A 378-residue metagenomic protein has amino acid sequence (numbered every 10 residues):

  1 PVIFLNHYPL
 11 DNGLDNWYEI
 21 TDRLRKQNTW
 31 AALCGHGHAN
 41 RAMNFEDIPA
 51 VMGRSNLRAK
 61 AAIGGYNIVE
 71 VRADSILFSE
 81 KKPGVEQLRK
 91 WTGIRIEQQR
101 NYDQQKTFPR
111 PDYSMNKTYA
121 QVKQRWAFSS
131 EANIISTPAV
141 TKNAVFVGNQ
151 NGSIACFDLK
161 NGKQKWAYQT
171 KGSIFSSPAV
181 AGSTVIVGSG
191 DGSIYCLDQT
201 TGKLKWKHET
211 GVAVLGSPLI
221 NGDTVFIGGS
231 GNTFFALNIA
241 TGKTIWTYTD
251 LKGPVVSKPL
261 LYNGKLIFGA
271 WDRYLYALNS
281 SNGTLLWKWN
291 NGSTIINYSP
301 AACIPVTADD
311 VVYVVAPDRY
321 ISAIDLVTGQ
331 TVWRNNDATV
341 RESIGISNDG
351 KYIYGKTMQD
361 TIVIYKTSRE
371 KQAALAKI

Functional and structural regions predicted by a protein language model:
P1-P49: His/acidic metal-ligating clusters that form di-metal
R41, I48-T107: Binuclear metal-dependent phosphoesterase catalytic core
R72, D158-G162, D198-G202, N238-G242 (+3 more regions): Short loop/turn segments that connect beta-strands within beta-propeller blades
S75, N151, D191, G231 (+4 more regions): Surface-exposed loop/turn positions within WD40 beta-propeller blades
Q98-K123, S136: Blade/loop signatures of beta-propeller domains
Y119-A139, W166-A181, G190, L204-N221 (+7 more regions): Extracytoplasmic beta-rich repeat domains
